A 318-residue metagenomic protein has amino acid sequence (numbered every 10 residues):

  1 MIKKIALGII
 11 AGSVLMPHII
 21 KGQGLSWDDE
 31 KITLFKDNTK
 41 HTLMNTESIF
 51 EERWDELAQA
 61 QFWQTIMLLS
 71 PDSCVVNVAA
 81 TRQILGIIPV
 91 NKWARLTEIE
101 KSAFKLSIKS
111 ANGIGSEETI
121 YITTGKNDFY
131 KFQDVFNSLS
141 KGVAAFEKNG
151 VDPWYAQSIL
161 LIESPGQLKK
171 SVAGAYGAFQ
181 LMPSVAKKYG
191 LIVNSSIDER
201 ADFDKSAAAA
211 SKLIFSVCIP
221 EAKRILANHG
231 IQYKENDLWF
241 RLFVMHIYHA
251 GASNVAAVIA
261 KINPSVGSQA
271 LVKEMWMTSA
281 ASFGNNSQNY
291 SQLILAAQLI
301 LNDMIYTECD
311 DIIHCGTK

Functional and structural regions predicted by a protein language model:
M1-L161, K169, K212, S216-D237 (+1 more regions): Cell-wall glycan-active module
G22, I162-A178, V185, G251: Cell-wall polysaccharide-cleaving catalytic domain and substrate-binding groove, primarily in peptidoglycan/chitin
T123-N127, L191-D198: Short amphipathic alpha-helical segments at helix-loop
K131-F132, S196-A207: Active-site metal-coordination segments of metallo-dependent hydrolases
A173-S195, S206-C218, Q269: Substrate-binding/active-site groove segments that recognize and process beta-1,4-linked N-acetyl-hexosamine
F240: Active-site microenvironments of hydrolase-like enzyme catalytic domains
